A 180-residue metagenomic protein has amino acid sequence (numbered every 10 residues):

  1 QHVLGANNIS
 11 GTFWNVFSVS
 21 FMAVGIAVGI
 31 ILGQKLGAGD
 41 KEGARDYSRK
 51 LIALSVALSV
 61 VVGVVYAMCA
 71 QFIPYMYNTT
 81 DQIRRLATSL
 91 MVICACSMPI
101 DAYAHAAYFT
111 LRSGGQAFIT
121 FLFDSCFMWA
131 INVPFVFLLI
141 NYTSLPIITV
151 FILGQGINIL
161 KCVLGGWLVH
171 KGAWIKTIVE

Functional and structural regions predicted by a protein language model:
Q1-N15, D81-S89, Q116, I147-V150: Interfacial/gating helices of multi-pass transporter permease domains
H2, V28, Y75: Flexible, active-site-adjacent loop/turn segments at secondary-structure boundaries
A6-A70, D101-T120: Small-residue-rich hydrophobic transmembrane alpha-helices
N7-N8, N15, N78, N132 (+2 more regions): Detector for Asparagine
F21-G25, C94-S113, I119-I131, F135 (+1 more regions): Short runs within selected transmembrane alpha-helices of multi-pass transporters and secretion channels
L32-S97, L139-E180: Short alpha-helical transmembrane segments in multi-pass integral membrane proteins
